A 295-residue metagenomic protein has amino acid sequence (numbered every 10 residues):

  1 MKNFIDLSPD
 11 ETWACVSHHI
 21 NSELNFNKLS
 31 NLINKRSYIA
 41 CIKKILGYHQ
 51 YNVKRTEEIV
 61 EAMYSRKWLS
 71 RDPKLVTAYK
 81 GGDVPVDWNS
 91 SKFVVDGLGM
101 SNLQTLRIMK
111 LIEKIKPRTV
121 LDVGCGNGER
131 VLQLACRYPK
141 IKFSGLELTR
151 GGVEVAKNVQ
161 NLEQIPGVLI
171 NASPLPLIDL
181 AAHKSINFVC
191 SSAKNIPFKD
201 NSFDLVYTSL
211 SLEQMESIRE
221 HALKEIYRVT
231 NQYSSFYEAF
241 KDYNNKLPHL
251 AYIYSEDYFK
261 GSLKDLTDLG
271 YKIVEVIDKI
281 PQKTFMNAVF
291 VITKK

Functional and structural regions predicted by a protein language model:
Y79-L103: Class I SAM-dependent methyltransferase Rossmann-like catalytic core, especially the SAM/SAH-binding loop
G99-K116: Conserved alpha-helix/loop element of class I SAM-dependent methyltransferases that forms part of the SAM/SAH-binding
G126: Conserved glycine-rich SAM-binding loop
E129-R130, I141-N187: Class I SAM-dependent methyltransferase SAM/SAH-binding core
Y207: A conserved beta-strand element that flanks and buttresses the S-adenosyl-L-methionine
M215-E225: A short, conserved alpha-helix within the catalytic core of class I
N231-F240: Conserved beta-strand signature within the Rossmann-like core of class I S-adenosyl-L-methionine
I253-G270: Short alpha-helix
